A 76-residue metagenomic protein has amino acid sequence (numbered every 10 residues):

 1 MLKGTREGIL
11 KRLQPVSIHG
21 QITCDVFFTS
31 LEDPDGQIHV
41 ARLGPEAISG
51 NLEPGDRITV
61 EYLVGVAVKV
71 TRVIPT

Functional and structural regions predicted by a protein language model:
L2-G20: Structural detector for short beta-strands of small beta-barrel domains
S17-G20, D35, K69: Intrinsically disordered, low-complexity acidic/polar segments
S17-T29: Short aromatic-glycine-enriched beta-strand elements
L31-D33, L63-V64: Short, flexible beta-strand-to-coil junctions
P34-L52: Beta-strand/loop nucleic-acid-binding surfaces
G55-R57: Loop/turn positions that initiate beta-strands
L63-T76: OB-fold/S1-family single-stranded nucleic acid-binding modules
